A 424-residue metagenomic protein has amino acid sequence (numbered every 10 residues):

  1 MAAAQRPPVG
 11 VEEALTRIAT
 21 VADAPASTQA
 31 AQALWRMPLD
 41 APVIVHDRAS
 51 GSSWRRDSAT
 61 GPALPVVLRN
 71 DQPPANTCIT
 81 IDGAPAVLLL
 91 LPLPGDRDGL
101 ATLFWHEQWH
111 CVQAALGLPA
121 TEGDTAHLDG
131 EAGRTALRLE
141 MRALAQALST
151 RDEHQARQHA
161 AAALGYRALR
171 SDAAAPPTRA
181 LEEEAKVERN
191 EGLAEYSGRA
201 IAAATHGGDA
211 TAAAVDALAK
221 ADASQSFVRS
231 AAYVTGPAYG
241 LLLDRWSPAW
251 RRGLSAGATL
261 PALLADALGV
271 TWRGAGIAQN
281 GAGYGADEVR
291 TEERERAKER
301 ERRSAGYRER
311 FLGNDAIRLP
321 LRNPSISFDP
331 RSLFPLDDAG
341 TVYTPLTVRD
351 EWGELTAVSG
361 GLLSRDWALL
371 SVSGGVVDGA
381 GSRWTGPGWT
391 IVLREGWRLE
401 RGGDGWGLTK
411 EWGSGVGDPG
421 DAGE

Functional and structural regions predicted by a protein language model:
A4-P65, A86, P94, V342-P345 (+1 more regions): N-terminal mature-domain "stem" immediately C-terminal to a signal peptide or N-terminal signal-anchor/transmembrane
T20, Y233, R252-E424: Non-catalytic terminal regions of proteins
H46-G51, A115-P176, A180-T211: Post-HExxH zinc-binding segment in Zn-dependent metallohydrolases
G61-G83: Catalytic zinc-binding patch centered on the HExxH motif and its immediate surroundings that defines zinc-dependent
L89-F104: Short pre-active-site segment immediately N-terminal to the catalytic Zn-binding motif
L93-G95, W109, G117: Short, flexible loop/turn elements at secondary-structure junctions
T102-A115, E195: Active-site recognition of the HExxH zinc-binding catalytic motif
T178-A210, V215-A278: Active-site-proximal alpha-helical
